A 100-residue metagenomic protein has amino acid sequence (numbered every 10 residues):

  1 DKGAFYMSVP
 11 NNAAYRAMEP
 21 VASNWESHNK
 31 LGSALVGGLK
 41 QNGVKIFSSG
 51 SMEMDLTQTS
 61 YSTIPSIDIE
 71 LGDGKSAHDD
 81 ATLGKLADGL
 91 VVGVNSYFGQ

Functional and structural regions predicted by a protein language model:
D1-Q100: Active-site-proximal helix/loop segments of hydrolytic enzymes
